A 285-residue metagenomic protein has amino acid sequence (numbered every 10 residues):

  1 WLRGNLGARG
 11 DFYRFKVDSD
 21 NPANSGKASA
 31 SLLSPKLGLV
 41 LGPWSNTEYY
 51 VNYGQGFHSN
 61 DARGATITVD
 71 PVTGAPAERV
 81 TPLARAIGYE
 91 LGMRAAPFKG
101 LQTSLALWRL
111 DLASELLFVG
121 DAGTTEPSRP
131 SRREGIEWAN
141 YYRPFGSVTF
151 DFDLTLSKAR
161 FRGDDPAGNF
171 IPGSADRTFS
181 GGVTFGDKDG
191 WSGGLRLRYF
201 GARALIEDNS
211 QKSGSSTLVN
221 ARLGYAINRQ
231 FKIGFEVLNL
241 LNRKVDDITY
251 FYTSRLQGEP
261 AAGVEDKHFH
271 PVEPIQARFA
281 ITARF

Functional and structural regions predicted by a protein language model:
W1-G4, S45-Y49, K99-T103, G146-D151 (+2 more regions): Repeated loop/turn-to-beta-strand initiation elements of outer-membrane beta-barrel proteins
W1-W44, P166: Signature of Gram-negative outer-membrane beta-barrel scaffolds
L6-F12, V51-Q55, V72, L105-R109 (+3 more regions): Transmembrane beta-barrel strands of outer-membrane/channel proteins
Y13, A106-A113, P127-D208, A280 (+1 more regions): Gram-negative outer-membrane beta-barrel transporters
L37-P43, L91-A95, W138-Y142, F152 (+5 more regions): Residues on the lipid-exposed face of transmembrane beta-strands in outer-membrane beta-barrel proteins
G42, E48-G54, V80-G146, F150 (+3 more regions): Membrane-embedded beta-barrel scaffold of Gram-negative outer-membrane proteins
T66-G74, A159-F161, P172-A226, L241-N242 (+1 more regions): C-terminal beta-barrel architecture of Gram-negative outer-membrane proteins
A202-R203, Y225-F285: C-terminal beta-signal and adjacent terminal beta-strands/loops of Gram-negative outer-membrane beta-barrel proteins
